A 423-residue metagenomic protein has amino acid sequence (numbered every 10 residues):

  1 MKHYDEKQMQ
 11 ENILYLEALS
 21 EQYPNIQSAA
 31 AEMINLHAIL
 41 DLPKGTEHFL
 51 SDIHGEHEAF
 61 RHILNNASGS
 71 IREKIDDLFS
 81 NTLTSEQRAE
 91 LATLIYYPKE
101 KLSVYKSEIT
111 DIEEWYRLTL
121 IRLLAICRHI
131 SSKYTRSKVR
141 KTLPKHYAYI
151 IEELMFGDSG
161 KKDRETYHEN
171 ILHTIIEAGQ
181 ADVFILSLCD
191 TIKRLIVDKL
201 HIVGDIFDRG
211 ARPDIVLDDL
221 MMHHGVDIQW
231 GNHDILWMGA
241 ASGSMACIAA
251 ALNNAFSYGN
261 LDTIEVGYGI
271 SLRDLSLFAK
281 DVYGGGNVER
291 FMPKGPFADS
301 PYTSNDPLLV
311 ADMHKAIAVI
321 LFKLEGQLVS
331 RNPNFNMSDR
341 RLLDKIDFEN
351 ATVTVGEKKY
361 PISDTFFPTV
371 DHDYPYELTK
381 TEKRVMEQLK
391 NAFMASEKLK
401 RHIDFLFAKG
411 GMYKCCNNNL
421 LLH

Functional and structural regions predicted by a protein language model:
M1-L422: Feature recognizes metal-dependent phosphohydrolase scaffolds
